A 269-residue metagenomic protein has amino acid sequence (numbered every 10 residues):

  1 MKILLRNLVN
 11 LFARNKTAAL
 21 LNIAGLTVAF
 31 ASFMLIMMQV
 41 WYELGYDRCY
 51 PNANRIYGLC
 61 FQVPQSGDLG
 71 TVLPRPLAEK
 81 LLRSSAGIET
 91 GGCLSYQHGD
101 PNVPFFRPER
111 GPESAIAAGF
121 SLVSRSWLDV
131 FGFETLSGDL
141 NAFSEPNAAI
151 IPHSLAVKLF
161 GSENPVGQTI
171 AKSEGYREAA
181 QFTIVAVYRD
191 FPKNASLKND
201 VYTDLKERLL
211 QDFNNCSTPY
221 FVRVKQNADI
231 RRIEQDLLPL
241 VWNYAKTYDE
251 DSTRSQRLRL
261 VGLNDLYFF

Functional and structural regions predicted by a protein language model:
L4-A13: A short amphipathic helical element positioned immediately N-terminal to and/or at the very start of a transmembrane
N10-L11, A19, Y267-F269: Membrane-interface anchoring determinants
N15-L44, N54: Short, strongly hydrophobic transmembrane alpha-helices
T17, A86-T90, N164: Glycine-centered tight turns that cap/initiate beta-strands
I36-P104, S114, L209-L210, N215-R223 (+3 more regions): Membrane-proximal extracellular/periplasmic loop immediately following the first transmembrane helix
V63-Q65, F105-R110, K172-Y176: Short acidic, glycine-rich loop/turn motifs
S121-S137, N147-F269: Mid-to-C-terminal secondary-structure elements that act as membrane-proximal/extracytoplasmic interface segments
L140-S144: Short, glycine-/polar-rich solvent-exposed loops and beta-turns at beta-strand/coil boundaries
